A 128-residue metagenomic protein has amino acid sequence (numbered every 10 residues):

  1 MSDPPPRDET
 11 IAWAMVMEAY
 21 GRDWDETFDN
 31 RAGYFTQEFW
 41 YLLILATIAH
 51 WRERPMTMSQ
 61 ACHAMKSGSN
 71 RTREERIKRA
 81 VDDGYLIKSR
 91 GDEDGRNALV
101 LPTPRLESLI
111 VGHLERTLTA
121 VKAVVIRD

Functional and structural regions predicted by a protein language model:
M1-A12: General nucleic-acid-binding
A14-L45: Short alpha-helical segments that sit at the start of domains
W24, V111-D128: Amphipathic alpha-helical dimerization/coiled-coil segments that flank or bridge DNA-binding/regulatory modules
A46-H50: Short helix-to-turn junction characteristic of helix-turn-helix DNA-binding domains, especially the helix
R52-A64: Short acidic, hydrophobic short linear motifs in intrinsically disordered regions
S67-D82: Short amphipathic alpha-helical interaction segments
V81-D92: A short, conserved structural fragment
G91-L114: Short, cationic-aromatic polyanion-contact patches
